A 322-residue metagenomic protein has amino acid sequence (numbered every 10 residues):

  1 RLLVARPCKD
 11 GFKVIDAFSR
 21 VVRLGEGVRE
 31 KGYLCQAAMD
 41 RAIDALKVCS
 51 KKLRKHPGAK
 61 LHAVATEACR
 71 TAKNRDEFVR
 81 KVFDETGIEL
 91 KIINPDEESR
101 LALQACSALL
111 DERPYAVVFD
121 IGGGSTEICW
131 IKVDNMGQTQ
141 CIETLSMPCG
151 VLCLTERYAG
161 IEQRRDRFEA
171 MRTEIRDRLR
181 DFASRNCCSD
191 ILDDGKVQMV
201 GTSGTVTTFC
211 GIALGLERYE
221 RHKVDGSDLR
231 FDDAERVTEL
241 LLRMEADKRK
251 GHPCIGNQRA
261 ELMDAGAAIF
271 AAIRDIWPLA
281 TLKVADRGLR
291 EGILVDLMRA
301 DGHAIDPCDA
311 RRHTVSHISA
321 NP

Functional and structural regions predicted by a protein language model:
R1-K13: N-terminal basic/disordered segments at the start of proteins
V4-P7, R23, G27-H56, A68-R80 (+2 more regions): Helical "lid/coupling" subdomains associated with nucleotide-phosphate turnover
D10-L24: N-terminal glycine-rich anion-binding loops that anchor highly charged ligand groups
K60: Cationic, histidine-enriched alpha-helical/coil surfaces that engage anionic ligands
V117-F119: A short, small-residue-rich loop immediately preceding and capping a beta-strand
G122-S125: Active-site-adjacent helix-turn-beta-strand microarchitecture at beta-sheet edges that either contains or buttresses
